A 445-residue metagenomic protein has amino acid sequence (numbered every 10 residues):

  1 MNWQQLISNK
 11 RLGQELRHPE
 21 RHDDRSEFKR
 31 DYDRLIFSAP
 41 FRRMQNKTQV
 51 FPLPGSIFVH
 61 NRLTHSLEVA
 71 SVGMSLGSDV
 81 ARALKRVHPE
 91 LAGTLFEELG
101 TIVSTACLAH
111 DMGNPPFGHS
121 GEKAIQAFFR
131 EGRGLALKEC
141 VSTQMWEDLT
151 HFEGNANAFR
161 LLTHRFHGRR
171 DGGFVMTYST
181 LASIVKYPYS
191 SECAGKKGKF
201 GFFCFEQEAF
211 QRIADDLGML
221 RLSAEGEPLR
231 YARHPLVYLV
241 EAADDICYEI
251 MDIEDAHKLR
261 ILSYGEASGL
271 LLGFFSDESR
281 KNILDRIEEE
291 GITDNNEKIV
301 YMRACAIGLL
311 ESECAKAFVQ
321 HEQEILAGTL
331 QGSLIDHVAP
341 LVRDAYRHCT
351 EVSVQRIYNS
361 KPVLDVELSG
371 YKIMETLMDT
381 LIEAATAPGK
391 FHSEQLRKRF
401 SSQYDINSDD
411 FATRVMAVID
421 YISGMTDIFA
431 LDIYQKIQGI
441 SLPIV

Functional and structural regions predicted by a protein language model:
M1-D24, I36-K47, S56, L67 (+4 more regions): Sequence-structural signature of the catalytic-core scaffold of metal-dependent phosphohydrolases that act on
R30-R42, V338-D344: Acidic, low-complexity proline/glycine-rich segments
K47-I57, V352-I357: A short small-residue
H60-L63: Low-complexity, highly charged intrinsically disordered N-terminal segments that act as targeting/localization
E68, Y238, A242-D245, A306 (+6 more regions): Charged, amphipathic alpha-helical oligomerization/scaffolding segments
V319-S402: Substrate-recognition/cap regions that form aromatic- and gly/pro-loop-enriched pockets for small-molecule ligands
E394-L442: C-terminal amphipathic alpha-helical interaction region
